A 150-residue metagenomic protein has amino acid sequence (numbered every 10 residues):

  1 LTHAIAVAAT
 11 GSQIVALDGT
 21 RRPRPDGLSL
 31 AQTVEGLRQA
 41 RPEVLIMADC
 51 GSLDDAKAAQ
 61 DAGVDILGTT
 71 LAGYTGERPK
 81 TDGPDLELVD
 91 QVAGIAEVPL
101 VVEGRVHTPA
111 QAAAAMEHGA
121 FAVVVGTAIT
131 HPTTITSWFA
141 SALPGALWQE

Functional and structural regions predicted by a protein language model:
L1-H3, G19-A40, L53-A58, Y74-A93 (+2 more regions): Active-site-adjacent beta->alpha loops and helix N-cap segments on the catalytic face of soluble alpha/beta enzymes
L1-V7, G51-D65, A96-V102, V106-V125: Catalytic cores of alpha/beta
T10-G11, R41-P42, A96: Helix C-cap/helix->beta junction micro-motif
I14, V44-L45, P99: Proline-centered loop/turn at the N-terminus of a beta-strand
V15-L17, M47, G68, V124: Conserved beta-strand positions in the central sheet of alpha/beta enzyme cores
E43-L53: Active-site glycine- and acidic-residue-rich loops that bind and position anionic ligands or nucleotide-like cofactors
D65-A72: Non-cysteine beta-strand/loop elements that form the S-adenosyl-L-methionine
P144-E150: Generic C-terminal helix-cap and adjacent flexible tail
